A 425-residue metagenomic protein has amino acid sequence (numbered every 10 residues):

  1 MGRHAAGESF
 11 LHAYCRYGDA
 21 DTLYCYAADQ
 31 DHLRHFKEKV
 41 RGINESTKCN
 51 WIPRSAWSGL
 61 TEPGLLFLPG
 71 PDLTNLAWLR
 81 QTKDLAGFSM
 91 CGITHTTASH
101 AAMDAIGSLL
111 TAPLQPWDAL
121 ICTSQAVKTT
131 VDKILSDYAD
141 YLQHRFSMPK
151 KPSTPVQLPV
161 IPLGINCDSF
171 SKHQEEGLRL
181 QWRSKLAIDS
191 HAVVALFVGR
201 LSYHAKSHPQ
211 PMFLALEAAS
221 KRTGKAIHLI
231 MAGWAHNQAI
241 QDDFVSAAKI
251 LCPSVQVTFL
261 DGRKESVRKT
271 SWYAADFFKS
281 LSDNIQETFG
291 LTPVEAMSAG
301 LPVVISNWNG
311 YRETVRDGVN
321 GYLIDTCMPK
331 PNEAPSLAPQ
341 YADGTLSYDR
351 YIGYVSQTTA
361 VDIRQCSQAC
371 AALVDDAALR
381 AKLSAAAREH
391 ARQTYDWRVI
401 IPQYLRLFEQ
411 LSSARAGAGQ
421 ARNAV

Functional and structural regions predicted by a protein language model:
G7, H32-P113: Extended catalytic core of nucleotide-activated donor transferases of GT-like folds
G59-G64, K264-A275, S298, R316: Short acidic alpha-helix that forms the nucleotide-activated donor recognition element in Leloir-type transferases
D104-G177: A short, active-site helix/loop in glycosyltransferases that binds the activated sugar's phosphate group
I165-R263: Conserved catalytic-core segment of nucleotide-activated headgroup transferases in glycan assembly
Y273-T288, L301: Acidic donor-binding loop of glycosyltransferase active sites
L281-G290, R312-E313, K330, A334: Nucleotide-sugar-dependent
P302-I305, V315, Y322-L323: Short hydrophobic beta-strand element within catalytic cores of glycosyltransferases and related nucleotide-activated
Y341-V425: C-terminal amphipathic helix plus adjacent low-complexity, charged tail appended to glycosyltransferase catalytic
